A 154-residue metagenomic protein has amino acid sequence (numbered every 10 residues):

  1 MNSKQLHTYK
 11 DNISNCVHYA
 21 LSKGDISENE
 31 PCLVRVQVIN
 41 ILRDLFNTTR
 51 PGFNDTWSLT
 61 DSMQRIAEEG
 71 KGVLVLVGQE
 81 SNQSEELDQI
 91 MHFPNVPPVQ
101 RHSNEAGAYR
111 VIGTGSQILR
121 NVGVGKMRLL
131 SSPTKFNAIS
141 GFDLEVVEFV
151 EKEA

Functional and structural regions predicted by a protein language model:
M1-A154: Catalytic domains of riboflavin
